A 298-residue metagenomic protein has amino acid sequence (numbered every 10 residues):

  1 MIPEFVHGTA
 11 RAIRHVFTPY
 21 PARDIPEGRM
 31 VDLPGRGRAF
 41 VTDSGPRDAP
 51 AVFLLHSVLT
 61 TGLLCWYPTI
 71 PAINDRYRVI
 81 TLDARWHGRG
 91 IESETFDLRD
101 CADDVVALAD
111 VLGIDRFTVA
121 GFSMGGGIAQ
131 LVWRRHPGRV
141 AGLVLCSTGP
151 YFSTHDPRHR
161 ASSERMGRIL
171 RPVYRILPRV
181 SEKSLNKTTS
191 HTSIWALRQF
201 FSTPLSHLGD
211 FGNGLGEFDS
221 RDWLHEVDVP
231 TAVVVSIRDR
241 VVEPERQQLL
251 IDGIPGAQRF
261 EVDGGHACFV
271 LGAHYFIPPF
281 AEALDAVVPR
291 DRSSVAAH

Functional and structural regions predicted by a protein language model:
M1-F53, R76-Y77, A281-H298: Alpha/beta-hydrolase fold catalytic core
G37-R89: Conserved HGGG/HGGXW glycine-rich cap/lid loop of the alpha/beta-hydrolase fold
P71, I80-A120: Active-site loop/oxyanion-hole signature of alpha/beta-hydrolase fold enzymes
Q130, R134, V140-R171: Flexible "cap/lid" loop of the alpha/beta hydrolase fold
T154-D156, P172-H225: Conserved alpha/beta-hydrolase catalytic His-Asp/Glu region
V227, V233-V235, D239: Short beta-strand/loop motif that positions the catalytic acidic residue of the alpha/beta-hydrolase fold
R238-V242, A267: Acidic catalytic loop of the alpha/beta-hydrolase fold
A257-H298: Catalytic active-site module of serine/aspartate enzymes centered on a nucleophile-bearing elbow/loop
